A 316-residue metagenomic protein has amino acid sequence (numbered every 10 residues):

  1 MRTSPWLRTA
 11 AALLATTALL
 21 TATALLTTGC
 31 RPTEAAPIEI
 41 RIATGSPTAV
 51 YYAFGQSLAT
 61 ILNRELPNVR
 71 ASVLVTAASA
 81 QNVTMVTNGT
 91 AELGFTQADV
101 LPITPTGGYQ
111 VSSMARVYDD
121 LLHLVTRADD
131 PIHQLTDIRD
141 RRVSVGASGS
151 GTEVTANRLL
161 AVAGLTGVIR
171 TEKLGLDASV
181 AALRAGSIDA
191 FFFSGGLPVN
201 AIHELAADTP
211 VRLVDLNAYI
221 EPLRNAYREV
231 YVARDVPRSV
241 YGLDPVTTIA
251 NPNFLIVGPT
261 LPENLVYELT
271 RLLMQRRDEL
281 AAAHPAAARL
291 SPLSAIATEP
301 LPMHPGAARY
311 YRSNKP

Functional and structural regions predicted by a protein language model:
M1-T17: Bacterial N-terminal signal peptides that target proteins for export
L26-G29: C-terminal motif of bacterial Sec signal peptides marking the signal peptidase cleavage site
R31-T33: Bacterial signal peptide processing site
P37, N68, A78-Q81, N88 (+6 more regions): Extracytoplasmic
P37-E65, V69, D120-A185, A297 (+1 more regions): Bilobed "Venus flytrap"/periplasmic-binding protein-like clamshell domains and structurally analogous long
A59, S72-Q110, A178-L183, I188 (+1 more regions): Pocket-flanking alpha-helical
A98-V100, D130, G167-I256, T260-L261: Pocket-lining segment of extracytoplasmic ligand-binding domains
V246-P316: Segments of small-molecule ligand-sensing domains
